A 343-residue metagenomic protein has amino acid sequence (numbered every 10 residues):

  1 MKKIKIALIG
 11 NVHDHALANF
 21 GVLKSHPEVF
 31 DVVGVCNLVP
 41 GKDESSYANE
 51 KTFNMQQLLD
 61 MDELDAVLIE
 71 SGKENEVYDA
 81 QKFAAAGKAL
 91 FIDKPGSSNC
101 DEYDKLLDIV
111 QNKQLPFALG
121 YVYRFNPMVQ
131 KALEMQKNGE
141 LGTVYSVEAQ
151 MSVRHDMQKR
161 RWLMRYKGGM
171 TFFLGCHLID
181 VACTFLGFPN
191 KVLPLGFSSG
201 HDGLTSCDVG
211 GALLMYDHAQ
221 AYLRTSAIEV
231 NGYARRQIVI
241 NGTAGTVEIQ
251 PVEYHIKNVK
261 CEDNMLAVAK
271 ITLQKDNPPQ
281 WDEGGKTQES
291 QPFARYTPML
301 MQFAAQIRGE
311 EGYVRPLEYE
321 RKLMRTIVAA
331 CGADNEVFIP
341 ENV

Functional and structural regions predicted by a protein language model:
M1-K3, L8-I9, C36, A66-I69 (+1 more regions): C-terminal helix-rich "cap/oligomerization" subdomain common to oxidoreductases
M1-Y47: N-terminal Rossmann-like dinucleotide-binding module
Y47-I109: Beta-loop-alpha module in the N-terminal Rossmann-like domain of NAD(P)-dependent dehydrogenases, especially those
A86-K88, K113-L115, H218-A219: A short helix->loop->beta-strand "cap" motif at the edges of active sites that frequently abuts
K105-V122, T143-V147: Rossmann-fold dehydrogenase core element
V122, V239, T243-E318, I339-V343: C-terminal glycine/acidic-rich active-site capping loop/insertion
Y123-G203: Predominantly a Rossmann-like dinucleotide-binding segment in NAD(P)-dependent oxidoreductases
F173, I179-K257, T297-G309: Contiguous beta-strand/loop segments that form the cofactor/metal-binding neighborhood of enzyme cores
